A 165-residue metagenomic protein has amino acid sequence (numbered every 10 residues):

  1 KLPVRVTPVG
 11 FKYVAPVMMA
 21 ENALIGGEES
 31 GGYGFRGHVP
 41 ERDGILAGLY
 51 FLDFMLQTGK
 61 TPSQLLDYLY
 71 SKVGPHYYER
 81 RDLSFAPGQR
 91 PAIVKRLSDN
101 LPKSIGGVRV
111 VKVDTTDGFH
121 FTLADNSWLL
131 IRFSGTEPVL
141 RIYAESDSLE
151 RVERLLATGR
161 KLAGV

Functional and structural regions predicted by a protein language model:
K1-V165: Phosphate-binding and adjacent anionic-ligand microenvironments
